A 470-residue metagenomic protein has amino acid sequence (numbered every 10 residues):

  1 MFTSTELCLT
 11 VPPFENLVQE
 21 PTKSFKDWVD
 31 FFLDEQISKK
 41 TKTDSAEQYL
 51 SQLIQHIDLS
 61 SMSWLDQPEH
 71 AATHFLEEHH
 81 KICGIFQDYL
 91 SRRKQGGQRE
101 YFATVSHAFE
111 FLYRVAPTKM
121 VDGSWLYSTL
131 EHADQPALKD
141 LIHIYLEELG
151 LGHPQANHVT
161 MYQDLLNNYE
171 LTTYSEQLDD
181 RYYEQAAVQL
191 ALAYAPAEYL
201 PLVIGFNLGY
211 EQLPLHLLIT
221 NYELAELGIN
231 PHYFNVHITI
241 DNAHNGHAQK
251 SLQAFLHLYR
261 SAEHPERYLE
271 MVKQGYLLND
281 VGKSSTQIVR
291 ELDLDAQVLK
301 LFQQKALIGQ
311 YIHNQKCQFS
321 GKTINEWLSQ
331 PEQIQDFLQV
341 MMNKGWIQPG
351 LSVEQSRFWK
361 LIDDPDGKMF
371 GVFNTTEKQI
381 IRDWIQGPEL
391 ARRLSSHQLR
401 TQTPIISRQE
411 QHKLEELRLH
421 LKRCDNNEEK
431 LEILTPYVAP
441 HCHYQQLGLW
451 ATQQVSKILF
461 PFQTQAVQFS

Functional and structural regions predicted by a protein language model:
F2-S470: Non-heme di-metal
